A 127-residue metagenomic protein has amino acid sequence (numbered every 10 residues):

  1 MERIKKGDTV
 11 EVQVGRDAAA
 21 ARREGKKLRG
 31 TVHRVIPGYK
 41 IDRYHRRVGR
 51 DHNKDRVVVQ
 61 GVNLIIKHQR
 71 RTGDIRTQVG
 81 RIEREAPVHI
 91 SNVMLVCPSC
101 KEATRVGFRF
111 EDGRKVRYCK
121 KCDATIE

Functional and structural regions predicted by a protein language model:
M1-L64, E102, R109, R114-E127: Ribosome large-subunit tunnel/peptidyl-transferase-proximal elements
R47, Q60-Q78, V96: Exposed beta-strand/loop interface patches that mediate assembly or binding
K67, M94, K101-T104: Aromatic, loop-rich ligand-recognition surfaces of beta-strand-rich domains
I75-P98: Mid-chain, well-packed structural core segment of small domains
R81, V93, R105-V106, R117: Generic preference for hydrophobic/aromatic residues in regular secondary structure cores
E83-V88, E102-F110: Short, intrinsically disordered, charge-biased short linear motifs at domain edges
